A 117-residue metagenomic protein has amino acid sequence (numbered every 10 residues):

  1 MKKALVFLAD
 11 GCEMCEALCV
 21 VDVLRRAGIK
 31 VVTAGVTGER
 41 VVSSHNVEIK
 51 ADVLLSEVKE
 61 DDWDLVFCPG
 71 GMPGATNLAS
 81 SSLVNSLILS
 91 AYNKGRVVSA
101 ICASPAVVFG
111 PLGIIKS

Functional and structural regions predicted by a protein language model:
M1-K94, V98, A106-K116: Extended, subdomain-level signal for the structured scaffold at the beginning of enzyme domains
C102: Catalytic nucleophile serine of serine hydrolases, specifically the conserved "nucleophile elbow" pentapeptide
